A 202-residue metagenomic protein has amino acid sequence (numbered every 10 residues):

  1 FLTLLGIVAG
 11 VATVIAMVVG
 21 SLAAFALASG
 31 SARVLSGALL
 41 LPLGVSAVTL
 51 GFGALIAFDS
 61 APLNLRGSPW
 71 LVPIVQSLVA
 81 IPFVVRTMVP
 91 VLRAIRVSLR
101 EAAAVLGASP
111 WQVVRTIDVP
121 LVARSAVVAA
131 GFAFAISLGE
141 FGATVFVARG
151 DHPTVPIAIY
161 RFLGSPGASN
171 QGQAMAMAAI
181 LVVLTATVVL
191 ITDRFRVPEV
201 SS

Functional and structural regions predicted by a protein language model:
F1-V14, G164-S169: Periplasmic/extracellular loop-to-transmembrane helix junction in inner-membrane transport proteins
L2, L41, S98-L106, A174: Short hydrophobic faces within alpha-helices
G6, G10, V14-L22, V45 (+2 more regions): Generic alpha-helical transmembrane segments of integral inner-membrane proteins, especially permease/transport modules
V11-L39, F52, I56, S60 (+3 more regions): Transmembrane-helix boundary motif in ABC transporter permease subunits
V18-L22, F52, L71, L78-L99 (+2 more regions): Membrane-embedded alpha-helices of multi-pass transport/permease systems
G30-R33, V48-L78, W111, V147-D151: Membrane-interfacial helix termini and adjacent extracytoplasmic/periplasmic loops of multi-pass transporters
L41, L78, V85-M88, R96 (+2 more regions): Transmembrane alpha-helices
L138, T144-V200: Interhelical loop and adjacent transmembrane-helix boundary motif in polytopic membrane transport permeases
